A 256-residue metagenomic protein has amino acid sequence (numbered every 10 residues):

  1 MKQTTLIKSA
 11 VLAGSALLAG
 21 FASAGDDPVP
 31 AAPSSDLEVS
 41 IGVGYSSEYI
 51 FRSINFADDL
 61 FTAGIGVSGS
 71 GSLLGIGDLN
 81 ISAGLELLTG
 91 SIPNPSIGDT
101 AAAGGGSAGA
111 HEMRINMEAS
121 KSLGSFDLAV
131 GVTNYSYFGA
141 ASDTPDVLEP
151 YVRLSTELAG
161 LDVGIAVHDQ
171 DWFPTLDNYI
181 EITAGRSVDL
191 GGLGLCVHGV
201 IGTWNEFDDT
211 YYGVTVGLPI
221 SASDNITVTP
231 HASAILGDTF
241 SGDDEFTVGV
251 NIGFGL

Functional and structural regions predicted by a protein language model:
M1-E38: Cleavable N-terminal export/targeting peptides
G25-E38, S70-I81, S122-D127, S142-D143 (+5 more regions): Short loop/turn motifs that connect adjacent beta-strands in outer-membrane beta-barrel proteins
D26-L73, S82-P95: Short glycine/proline- and aromatic-enriched beta-strand/turn motifs that initiate or cap beta-hairpins
S35-L37, A57-I65, G109-M113, F126 (+4 more regions): Residues that define the transmembrane beta-barrel architecture of outer-membrane proteins
L37-V43, A63, L79-A83, I115 (+9 more regions): Transmembrane beta-strands of outer-membrane beta-barrel proteins
Y45-F51, L85-S91, K121-L123, V132-F138 (+6 more regions): Transmembrane beta-strands of outer-membrane beta-barrel pores
N55, L73-L123, L128-T144: Surface-exposed loop and membrane-interface regions of Gram-negative outer-membrane beta-barrel proteins
I220, D243-L256: Outer-membrane beta-barrel "beta-signal"
